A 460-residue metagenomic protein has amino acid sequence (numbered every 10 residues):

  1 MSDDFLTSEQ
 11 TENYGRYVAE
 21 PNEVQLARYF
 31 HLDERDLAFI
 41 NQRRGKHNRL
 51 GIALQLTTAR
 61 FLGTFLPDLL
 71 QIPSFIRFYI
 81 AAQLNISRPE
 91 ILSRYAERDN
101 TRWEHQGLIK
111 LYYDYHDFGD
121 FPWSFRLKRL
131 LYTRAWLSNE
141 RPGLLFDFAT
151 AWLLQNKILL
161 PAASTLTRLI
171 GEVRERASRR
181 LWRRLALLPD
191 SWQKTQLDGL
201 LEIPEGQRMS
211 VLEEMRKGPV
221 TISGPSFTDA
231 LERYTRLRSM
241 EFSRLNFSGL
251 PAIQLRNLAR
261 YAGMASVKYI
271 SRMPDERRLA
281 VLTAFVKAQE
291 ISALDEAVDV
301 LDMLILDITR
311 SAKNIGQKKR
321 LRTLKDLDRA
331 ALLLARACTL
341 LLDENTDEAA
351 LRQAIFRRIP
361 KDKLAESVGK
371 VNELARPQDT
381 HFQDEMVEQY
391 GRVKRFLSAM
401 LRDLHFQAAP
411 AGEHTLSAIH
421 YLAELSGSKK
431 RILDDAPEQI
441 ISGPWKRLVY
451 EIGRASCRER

Functional and structural regions predicted by a protein language model:
S2-R460: Long amphipathic alpha-helical coiled-coil/heptad-repeat bundle
